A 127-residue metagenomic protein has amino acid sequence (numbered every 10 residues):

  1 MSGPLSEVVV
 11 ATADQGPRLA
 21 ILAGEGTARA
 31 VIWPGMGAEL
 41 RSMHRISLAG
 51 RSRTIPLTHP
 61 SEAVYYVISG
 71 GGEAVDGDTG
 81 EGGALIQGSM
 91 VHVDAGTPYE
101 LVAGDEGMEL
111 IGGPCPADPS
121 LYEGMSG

Functional and structural regions predicted by a protein language model:
M1-R41, E123-G127: A short, N-terminal "cap"/entry segment at the start of jelly-roll beta-barrel domains of the cupin/DSBH fold
R29-A30, S42-H59, A95: Conserved short histidine dyad/triad with adjacent acidic residue
M36-G37, T79, E106-G107: Short strand-connecting beta-turns/loops that link adjacent beta-strands
M36-L40, L48-R53, S69-E73, P116-P119: Short, charged/polar surface micro-motifs in flexible loops or helix N-caps
H44-I46, Y65, I111: Conserved hydrophobic/aromatic positions in well-ordered beta-strands
L57-Q87, T97: A short beta-strand-loop-beta hairpin characteristic of the jelly-roll/cupin
E73, I86-Q87, A95-L121: Ligand-binding loop in jelly-roll beta-barrel domains
